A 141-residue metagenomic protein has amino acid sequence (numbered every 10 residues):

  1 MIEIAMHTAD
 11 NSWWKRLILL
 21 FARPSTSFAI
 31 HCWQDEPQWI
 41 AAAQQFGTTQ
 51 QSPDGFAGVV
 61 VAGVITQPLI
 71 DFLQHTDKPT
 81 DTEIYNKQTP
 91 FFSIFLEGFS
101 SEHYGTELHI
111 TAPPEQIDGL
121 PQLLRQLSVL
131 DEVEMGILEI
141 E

Functional and structural regions predicted by a protein language model:
M1-E141: Structured alpha/beta or helical-core interaction and ligand-binding surfaces enriched in interleaved
